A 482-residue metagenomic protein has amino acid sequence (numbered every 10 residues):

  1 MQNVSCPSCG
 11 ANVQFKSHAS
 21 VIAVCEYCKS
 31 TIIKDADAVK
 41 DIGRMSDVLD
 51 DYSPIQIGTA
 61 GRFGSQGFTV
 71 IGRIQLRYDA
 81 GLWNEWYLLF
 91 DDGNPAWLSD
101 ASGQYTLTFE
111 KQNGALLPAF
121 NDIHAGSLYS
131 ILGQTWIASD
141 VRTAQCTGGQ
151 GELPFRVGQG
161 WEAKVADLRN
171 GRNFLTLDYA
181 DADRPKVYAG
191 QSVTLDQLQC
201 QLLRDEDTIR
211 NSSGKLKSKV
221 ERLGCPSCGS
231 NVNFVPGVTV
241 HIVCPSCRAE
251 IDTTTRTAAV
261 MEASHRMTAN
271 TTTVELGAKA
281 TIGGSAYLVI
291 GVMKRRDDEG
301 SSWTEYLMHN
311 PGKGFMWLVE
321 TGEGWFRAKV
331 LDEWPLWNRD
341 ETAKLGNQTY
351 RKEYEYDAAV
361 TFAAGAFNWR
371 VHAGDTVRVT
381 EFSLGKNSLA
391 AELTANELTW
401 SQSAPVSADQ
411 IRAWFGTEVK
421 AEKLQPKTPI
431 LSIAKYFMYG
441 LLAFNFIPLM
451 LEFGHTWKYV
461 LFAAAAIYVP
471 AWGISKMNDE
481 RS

Functional and structural regions predicted by a protein language model:
M1-S482: Mixed-charge, low-complexity intrinsically disordered regions
